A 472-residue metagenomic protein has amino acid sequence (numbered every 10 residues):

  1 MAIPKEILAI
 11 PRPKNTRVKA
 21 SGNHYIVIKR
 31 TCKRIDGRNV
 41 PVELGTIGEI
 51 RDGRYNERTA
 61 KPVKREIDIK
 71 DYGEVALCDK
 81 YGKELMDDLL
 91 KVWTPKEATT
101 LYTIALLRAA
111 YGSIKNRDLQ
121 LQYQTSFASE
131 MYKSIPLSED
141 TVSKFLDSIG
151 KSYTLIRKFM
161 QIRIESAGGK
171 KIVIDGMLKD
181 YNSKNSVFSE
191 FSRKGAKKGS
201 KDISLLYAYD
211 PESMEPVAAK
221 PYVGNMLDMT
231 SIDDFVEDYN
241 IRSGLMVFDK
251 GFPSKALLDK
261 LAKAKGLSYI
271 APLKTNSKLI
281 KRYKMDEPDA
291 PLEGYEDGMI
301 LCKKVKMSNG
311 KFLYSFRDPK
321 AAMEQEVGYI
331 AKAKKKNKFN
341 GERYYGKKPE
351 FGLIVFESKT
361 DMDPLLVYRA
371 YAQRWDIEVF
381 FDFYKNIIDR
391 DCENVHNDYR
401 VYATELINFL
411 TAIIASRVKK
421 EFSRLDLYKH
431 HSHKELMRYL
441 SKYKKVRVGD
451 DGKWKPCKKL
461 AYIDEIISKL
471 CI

Functional and structural regions predicted by a protein language model:
M1-V173, M177-S183, Y207-K220, D233 (+1 more regions): Dynamic "connector" segments at or just before major functional cores
T99, S134, S138, K170 (+3 more regions): Secondary-structure capping and boundary motifs in well-ordered enzyme cores
S113, Q161-V223, A321-E350: Active-site cores of enzymes that catalyze phosphoryl transfer or operate on phosphate-rich substrates
K201-I203, P221, G266-Q373, R438-I472: An anionic, glycine-rich sequence signature occurring as long contiguous blocks
K220-I241: Active-site beta-loop-alpha junctions of metal-dependent nucleic acid enzymes, especially the RNase H-like/DDE
V247-A256, T275-K278, R400: Acidic, metal-coordinating catalytic cores used for nucleic-acid/nucleotide bond scission and strand-transfer chemistry
F356, L366-V395: Short amphipathic alpha-helical "interface-anchor" segments enriched in bulky aromatics
V395-K419: Basic, amphipathic alpha-helical segments enriched in Lys/Arg and hydrophobic/aromatic residues
